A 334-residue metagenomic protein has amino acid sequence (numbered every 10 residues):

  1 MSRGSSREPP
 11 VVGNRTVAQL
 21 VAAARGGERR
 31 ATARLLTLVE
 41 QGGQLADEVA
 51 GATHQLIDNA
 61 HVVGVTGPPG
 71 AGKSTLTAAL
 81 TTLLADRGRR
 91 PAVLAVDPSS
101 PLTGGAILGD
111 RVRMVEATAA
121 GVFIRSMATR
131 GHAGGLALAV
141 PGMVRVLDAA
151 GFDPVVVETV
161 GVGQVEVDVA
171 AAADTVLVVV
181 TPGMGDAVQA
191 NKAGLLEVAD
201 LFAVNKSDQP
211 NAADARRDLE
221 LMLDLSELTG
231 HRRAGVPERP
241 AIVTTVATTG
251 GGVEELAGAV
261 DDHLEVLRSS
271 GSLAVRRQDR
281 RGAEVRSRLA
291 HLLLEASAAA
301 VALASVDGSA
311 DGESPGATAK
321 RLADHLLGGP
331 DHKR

Functional and structural regions predicted by a protein language model:
S2-V21: Interdomain "pre-motor" coupling segment immediately N-terminal to P-loop NTPase/helicase cores
R15-A71, T77-P182, D186-A187: Nucleotide-state-sensitive switch-loop elements of NTP-binding domains
L20-V21, M127, F202-A203, A241-T245 (+1 more regions): Short hinge/gating elements
Q41-Q44, R89, D200, V204 (+6 more regions): Non-catalytic alpha-helical coupling and interface elements of nucleotide-dependent molecular machines and regulators
I107, M143, D168, A172 (+5 more regions): Alpha-helical scaffold elements adjacent to nucleotide-binding pockets in ATP/GTP-utilizing enzyme cores
P182-P210: Flexible active-site lid/hinge loop adjacent to a nucleotide/diphosphate and Mg2+-phosphate binding pocket
L201, S207-V266: Canonical P-loop GTPase G-domain recognition
T244-A247, E254-R334: Long, well-ordered amphipathic alpha-helical subdomains in the mid-to-C-terminal portions of large enzyme subunits
